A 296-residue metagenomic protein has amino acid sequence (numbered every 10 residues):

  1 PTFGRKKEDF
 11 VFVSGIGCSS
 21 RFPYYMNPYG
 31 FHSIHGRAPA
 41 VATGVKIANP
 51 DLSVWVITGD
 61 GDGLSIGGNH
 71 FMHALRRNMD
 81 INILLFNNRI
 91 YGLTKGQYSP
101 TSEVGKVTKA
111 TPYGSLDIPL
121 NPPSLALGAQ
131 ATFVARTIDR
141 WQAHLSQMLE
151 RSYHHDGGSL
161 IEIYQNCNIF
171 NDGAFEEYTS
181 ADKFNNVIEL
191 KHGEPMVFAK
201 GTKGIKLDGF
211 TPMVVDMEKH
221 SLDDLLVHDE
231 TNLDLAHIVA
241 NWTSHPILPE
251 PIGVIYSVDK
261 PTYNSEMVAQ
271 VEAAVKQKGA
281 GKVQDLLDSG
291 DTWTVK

Functional and structural regions predicted by a protein language model:
P1-S20, M26, I34-G36, N49 (+3 more regions): Metallocofactor- and cofactor-centric catalytic cores in central/energy metabolism, strongly enriched
K6-F10, A48-V54, R76-N82, F86 (+3 more regions): Short coil/turn connectors at secondary-structure junctions
I16-C18, N88-I90, W141, Y164-I169 (+1 more regions): Glycine-rich beta-alpha junction loops
I16-G92, H144-S146: Thiamine diphosphate
D51, S99-H154: Conserved thiamine diphosphate
G68-L75, L93-K106, L125: Active-site-proximal loop->helix
T132-E189: ATP/pyrophosphate-binding catalytic subdomain of soluble kinases
I169-K296: Flexible, low-complexity linker and terminal segments
